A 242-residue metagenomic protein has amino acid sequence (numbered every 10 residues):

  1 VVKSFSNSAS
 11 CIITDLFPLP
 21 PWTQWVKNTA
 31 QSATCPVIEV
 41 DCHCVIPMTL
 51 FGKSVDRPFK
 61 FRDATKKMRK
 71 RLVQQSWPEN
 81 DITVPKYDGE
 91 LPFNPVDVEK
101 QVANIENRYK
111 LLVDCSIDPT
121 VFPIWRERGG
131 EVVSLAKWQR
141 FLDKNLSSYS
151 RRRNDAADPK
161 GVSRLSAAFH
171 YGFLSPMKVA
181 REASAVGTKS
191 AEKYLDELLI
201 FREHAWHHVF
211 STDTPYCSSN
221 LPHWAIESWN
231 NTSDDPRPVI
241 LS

Functional and structural regions predicted by a protein language model:
V1-V84, S190: Trp/Phe/Arg-rich N-terminal binding region typifying the photolyase-homology
S54-T232: Glycine/tryptophan-enriched, flexible segments
R237-S242: Short, intrinsically disordered, charge-balanced linker/junction segments flanking boundaries in proteins
